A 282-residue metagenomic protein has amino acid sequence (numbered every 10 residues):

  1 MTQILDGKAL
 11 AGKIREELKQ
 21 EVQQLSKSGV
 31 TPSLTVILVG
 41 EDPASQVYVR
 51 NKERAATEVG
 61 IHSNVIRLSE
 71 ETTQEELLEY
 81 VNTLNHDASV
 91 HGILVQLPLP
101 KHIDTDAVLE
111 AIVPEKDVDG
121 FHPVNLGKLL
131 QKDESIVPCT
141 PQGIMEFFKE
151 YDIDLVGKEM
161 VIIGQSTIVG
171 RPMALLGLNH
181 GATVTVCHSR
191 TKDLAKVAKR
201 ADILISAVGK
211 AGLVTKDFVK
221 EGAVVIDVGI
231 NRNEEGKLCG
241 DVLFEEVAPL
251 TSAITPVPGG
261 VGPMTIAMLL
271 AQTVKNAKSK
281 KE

Functional and structural regions predicted by a protein language model:
M1-V30: Positively charged, low-complexity intrinsically disordered leader regions
P32-G40: Short beta-strand segments enriched in small/hydrophobic residues
V39-E53, S135-V224, N233, K237-A248: Glycine-rich phosphate/diphosphate-binding loop of Rossmann-like nucleotide-binding domains
A56-E70, V184-V186: Short beta-strand elements in bilobed, periplasmic/extracellular small-molecule ligand-binding domains
E76-A88: Short, well-structured alpha-helical segments in soluble
V95-L155: Anion-binding alpha/beta catalytic cores of soluble intermediary-metabolism enzymes, centered on
L97, V208, V228-G229: Glycine-rich, N-terminal phosphate-binding loop of Rossmann-like dinucleotide-binding domains
D106-H122, L126, G229-K280: Rossmann-fold NAD(P)-binding glycine/threonine-rich loop
